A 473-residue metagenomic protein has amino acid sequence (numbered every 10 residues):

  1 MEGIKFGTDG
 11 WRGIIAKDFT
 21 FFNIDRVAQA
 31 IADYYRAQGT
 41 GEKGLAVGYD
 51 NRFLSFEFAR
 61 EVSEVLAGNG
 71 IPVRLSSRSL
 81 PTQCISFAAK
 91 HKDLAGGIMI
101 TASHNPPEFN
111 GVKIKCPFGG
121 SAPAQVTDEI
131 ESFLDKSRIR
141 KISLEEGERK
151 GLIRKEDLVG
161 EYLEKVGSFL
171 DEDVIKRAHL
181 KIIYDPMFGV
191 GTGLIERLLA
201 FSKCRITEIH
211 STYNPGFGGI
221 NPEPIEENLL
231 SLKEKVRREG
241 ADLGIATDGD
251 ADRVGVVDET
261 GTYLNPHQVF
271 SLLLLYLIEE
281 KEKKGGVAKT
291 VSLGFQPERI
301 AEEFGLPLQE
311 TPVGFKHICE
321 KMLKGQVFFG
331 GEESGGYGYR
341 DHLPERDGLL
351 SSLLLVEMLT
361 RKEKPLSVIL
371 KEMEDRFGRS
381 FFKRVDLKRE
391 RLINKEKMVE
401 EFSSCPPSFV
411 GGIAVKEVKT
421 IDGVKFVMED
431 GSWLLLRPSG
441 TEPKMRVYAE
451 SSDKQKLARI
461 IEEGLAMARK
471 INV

Functional and structural regions predicted by a protein language model:
M1, N110-E239: Gly/Ser/Thr-enriched, mixed-charge loops and adjacent short helices that form phosphate/oxyanion-binding elements
M1-N69, A95, E148-L180: An N-terminal, well-structured beta->alpha segment
F6-G7, V47-Y49, V73-R78, M99-I100 (+8 more regions): General beta-strand structural signal in soluble alpha/beta enzymes
D9, V47, I85, I98 (+12 more regions): Buried hydrophobic positions in well-ordered alpha/beta secondary-structure cores of metabolic enzymes
D33, G41-F109, R197-V257: N-terminal small/polar loop signature for handling phosphorylated ligands or for N-terminal nucleophile
S77, S132-L163, E259-G331, G338: Proline/glycine-rich low-complexity loops and linkers
I98, G111-I130, A251-E279, G331 (+2 more regions): Glycine-rich phosphate-binding loop of actin/hexokinase-like ATP-binding domains
L243, K283-V473: Phosphate-binding and adjacent anionic-ligand microenvironments
